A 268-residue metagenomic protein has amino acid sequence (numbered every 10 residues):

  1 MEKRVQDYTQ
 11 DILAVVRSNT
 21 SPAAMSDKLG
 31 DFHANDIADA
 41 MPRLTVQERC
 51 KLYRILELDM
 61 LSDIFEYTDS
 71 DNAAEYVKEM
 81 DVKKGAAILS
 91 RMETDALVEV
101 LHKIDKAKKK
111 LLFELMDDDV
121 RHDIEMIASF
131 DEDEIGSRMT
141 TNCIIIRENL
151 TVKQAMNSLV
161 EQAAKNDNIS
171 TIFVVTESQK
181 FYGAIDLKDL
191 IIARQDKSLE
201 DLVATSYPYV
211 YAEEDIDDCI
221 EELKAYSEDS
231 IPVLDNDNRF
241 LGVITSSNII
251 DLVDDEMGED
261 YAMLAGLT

Functional and structural regions predicted by a protein language model:
M1-L267: Hydrophobic packing positions in regular secondary-structure scaffolds
